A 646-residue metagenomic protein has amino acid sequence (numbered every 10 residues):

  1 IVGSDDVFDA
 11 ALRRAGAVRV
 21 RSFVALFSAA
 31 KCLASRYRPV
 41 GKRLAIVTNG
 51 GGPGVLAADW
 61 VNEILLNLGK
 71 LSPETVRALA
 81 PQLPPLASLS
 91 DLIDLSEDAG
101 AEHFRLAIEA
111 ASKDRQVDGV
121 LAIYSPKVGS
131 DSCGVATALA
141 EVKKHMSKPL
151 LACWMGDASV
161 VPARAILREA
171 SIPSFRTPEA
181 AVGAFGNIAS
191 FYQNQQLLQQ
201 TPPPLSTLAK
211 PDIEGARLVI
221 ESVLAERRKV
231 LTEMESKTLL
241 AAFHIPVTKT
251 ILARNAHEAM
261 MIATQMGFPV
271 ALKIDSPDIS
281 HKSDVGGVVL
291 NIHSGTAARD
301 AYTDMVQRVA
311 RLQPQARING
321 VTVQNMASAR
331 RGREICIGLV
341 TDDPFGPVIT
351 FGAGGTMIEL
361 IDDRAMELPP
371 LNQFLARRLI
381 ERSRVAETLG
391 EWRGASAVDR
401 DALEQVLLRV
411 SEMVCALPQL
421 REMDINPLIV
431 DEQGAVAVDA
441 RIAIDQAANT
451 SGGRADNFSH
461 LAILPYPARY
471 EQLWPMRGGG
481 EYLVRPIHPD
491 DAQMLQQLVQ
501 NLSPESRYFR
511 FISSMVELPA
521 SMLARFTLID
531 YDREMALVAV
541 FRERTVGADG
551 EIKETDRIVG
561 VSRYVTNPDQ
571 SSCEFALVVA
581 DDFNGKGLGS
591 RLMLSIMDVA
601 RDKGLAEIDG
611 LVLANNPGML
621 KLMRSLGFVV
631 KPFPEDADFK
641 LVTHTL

Functional and structural regions predicted by a protein language model:
I1-A15, Q82-D94, Q116, L121 (+5 more regions): Gly-rich Lys/Arg/Thr-decorated short loops/hinges at beta-loop-alpha junctions or inter-strand turns that position
I1-T48, G52, A58-G69, A136-L231 (+1 more regions): Peripheral docking tails and interdomain loops at the edges of cofactor- or intermediate-handling domains
V2-A10, R19, C133, A138 (+13 more regions): ATP-dependent carboxylate activation and anion-phosphoryl transfer catalytic cores that bind Mg-ATP to form
R13, V40-P126, G134: Short glycine-cluster motifs
V24, A30-V40, L208-R333, T341-F345 (+3 more regions): Active-site nucleotide/adenylate-binding loops and adjacent lid/helix of ATP-dependent enzymes
G100-V142, A241-H244, R254-F268: Long hydrophobic segments that form regular secondary structure
Q446-L646: Long, contiguous binding/interaction regions
